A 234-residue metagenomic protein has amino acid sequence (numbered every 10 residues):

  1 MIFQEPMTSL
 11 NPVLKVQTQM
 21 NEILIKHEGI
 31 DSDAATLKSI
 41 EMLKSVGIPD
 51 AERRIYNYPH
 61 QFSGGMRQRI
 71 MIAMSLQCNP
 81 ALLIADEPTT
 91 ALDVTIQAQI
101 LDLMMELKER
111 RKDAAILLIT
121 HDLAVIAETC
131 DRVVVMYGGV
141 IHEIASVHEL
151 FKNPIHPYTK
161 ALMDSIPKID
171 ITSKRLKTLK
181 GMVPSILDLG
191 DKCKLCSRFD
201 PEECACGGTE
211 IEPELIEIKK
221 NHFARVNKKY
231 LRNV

Functional and structural regions predicted by a protein language model:
T18-A34, K44-I48, Q61, A145: ABC-type ATPase nucleotide-binding domains, specifically the catalytic core motifs of the NBD
M20, I72, L83, I96 (+1 more regions): Hydrophobic anchor residue at the start of the ABC signature
A34-R53, M163: Conserved ABC ATPase "signature" region
P49-E52, S146-V234: Short catalytic/signature loops enriched in Gly
N57-F62, M66: Conserved ABC ATPase signature
Q77-A81: A short, proline-enriched helix->beta-strand linker immediately N-terminal to the Walker B motif in ABC-type P-loop
E87-P88, L92-K174: P-loop NTP-binding/switch modules centered on Walker-like glycine-rich loops
